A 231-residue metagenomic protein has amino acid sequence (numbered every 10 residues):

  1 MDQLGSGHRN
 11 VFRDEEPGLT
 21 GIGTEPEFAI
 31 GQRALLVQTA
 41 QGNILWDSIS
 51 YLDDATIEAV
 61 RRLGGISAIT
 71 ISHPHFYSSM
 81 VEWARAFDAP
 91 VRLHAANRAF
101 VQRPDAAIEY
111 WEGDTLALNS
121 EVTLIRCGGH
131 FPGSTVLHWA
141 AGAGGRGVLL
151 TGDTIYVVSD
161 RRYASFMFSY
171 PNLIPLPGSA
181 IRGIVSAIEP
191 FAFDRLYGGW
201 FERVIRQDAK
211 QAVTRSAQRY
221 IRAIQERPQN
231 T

Functional and structural regions predicted by a protein language model:
M1-Q41, Q211, N230-T231: Zn-dependent metallo-beta-lactamase
L4-G18, E58, V81-P132, I174-F193: Metallo-beta-lactamase
R13-E16, V37-A40, R61-G64, A143 (+1 more regions): Flexible, charged surface loops at secondary-structure boundaries
E25-Q32, A95-A96, V101-A106, E112-D114 (+2 more regions): Active-site-proximal loop/helix segment associated with metal-binding centers of metalloenzymes
E27-A68, D105-A107, E112-D114: Pre-active-site segment of Zn-dependent metallo-hydrolases
G42-L52, S67, A89, A99 (+1 more regions): Metallo-beta-lactamase
D53-L93: Active-site metal-binding motif and surrounding structural segment of the metallo-beta-lactamase
P74, A96, F201: Short, ordered loop/turn segments at secondary-structure junctions
